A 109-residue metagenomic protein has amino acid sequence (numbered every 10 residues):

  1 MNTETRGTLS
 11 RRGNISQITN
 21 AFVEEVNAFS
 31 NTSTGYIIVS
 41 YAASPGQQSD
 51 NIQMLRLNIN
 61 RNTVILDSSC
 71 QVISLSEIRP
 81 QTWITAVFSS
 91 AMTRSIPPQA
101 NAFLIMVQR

Functional and structural regions predicted by a protein language model:
M1-I52, S68-R109: Short, flexible, surface-exposed loop segments at domain boundaries
I52-I65: Short, basic/aromatic beta-hairpin or loop at an interaction surface
